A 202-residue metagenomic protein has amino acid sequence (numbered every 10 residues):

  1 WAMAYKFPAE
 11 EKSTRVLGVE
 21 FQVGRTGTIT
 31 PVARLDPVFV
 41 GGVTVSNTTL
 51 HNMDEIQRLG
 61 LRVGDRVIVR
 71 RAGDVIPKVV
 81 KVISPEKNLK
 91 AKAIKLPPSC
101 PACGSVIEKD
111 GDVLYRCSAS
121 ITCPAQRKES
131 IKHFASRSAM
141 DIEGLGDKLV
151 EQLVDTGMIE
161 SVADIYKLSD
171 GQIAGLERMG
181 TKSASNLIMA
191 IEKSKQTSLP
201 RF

Functional and structural regions predicted by a protein language model:
W1-F202: RNA/tRNA-interacting regions in translation and RNA-turnover enzymes
